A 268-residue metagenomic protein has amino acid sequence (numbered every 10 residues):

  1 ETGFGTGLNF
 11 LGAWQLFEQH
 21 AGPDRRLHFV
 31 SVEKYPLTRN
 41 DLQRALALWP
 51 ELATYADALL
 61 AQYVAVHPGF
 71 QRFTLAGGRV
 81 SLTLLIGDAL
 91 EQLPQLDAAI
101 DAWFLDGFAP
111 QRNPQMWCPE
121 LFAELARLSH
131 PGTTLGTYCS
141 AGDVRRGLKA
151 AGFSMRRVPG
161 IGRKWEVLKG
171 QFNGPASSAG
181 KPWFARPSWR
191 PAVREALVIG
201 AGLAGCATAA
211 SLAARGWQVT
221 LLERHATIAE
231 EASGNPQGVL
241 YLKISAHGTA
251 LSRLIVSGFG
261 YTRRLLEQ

Functional and structural regions predicted by a protein language model:
E1-Q62: SAM cofactor-binding core of SAM-dependent methyltransferases, primarily the Rossmann-like beta-alpha-beta module
R44-P94: S-adenosyl-L-methionine
P94-A102: A short acidic, Gly/Pro-enriched loop at the edge of an enzyme's catalytic core that lines a small-molecule cofactor
C118-P131: A short glycine-rich, Lys/Arg-flanked "PGG" loop and its adjoining helix->strand segment in the class I
A141-P191: Class I S-adenosyl-L-methionine
R190-A204: Beta1/beta-strand and adjacent pyrophosphate-binding region of the FAD-binding site in flavoprotein oxidoreductases
A214-S233: Glycine-rich FAD pyrophosphate-binding loop
T227-Q268: Conserved FAD-binding subdomain of flavin-dependent enzymes
